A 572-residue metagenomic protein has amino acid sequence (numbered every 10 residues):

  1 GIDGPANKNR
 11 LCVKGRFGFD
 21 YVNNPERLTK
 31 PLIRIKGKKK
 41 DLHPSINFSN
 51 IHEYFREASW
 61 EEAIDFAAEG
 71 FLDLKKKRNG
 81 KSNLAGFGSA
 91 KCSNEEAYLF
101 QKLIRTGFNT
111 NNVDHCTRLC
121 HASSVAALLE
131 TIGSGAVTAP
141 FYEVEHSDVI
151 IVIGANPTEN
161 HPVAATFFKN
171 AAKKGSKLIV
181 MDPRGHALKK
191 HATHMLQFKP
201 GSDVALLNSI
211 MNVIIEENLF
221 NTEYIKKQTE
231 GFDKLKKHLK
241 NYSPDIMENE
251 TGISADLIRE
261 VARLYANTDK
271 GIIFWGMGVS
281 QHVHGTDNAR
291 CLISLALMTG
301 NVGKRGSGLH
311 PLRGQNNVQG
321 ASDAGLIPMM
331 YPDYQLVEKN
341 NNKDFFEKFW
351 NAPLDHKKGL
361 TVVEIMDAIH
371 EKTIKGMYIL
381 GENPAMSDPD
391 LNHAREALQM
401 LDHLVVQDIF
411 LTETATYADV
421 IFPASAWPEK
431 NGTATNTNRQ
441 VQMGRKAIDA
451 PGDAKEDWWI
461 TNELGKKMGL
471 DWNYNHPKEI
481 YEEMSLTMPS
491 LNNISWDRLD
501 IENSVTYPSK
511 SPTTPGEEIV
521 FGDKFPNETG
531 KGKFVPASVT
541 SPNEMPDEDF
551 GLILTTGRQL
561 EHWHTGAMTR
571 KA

Functional and structural regions predicted by a protein language model:
G1-L219, K227, L235, I246 (+5 more regions): N-terminal export/assembly segments and adjacent metallocofactor-ligating motifs of anaerobic energy-metabolism
N7, L11, N23, R27 (+31 more regions): Generic recognition of stable, solvent-exposed alpha-helical segments in well-folded globular domains
R34-G37, D41-E57, L219-A255, L336-D344 (+3 more regions): N-terminal leader/propeptide and maturation segments of large enzyme subunits in energy/redox metabolism and hydrolases
I51, H191-A192, Y242-I246, F274-V279 (+1 more regions): Flexible glycine/proline-enriched surface loops and loop-helix/loop-strand junctions
R78-N83, F220-I225, I272, G303-H310 (+1 more regions): Flexible, glycine/charged-enriched surface loops at secondary-structure junctions
N83-S93, E250-I253, G276-V283, Q315 (+1 more regions): Conserved short loop/turn motifs at secondary-structure junctions
V149-V152, T158-H191, K199, N340-P451 (+1 more regions): A cross-kingdom feature strongest in bacterial/archaeal respiratory oxidoreductases
A266-I365, P512-T514, D523-K533: A glycine-rich, hydrophobic/aromatic-adjacent loop/helix-cap motif
